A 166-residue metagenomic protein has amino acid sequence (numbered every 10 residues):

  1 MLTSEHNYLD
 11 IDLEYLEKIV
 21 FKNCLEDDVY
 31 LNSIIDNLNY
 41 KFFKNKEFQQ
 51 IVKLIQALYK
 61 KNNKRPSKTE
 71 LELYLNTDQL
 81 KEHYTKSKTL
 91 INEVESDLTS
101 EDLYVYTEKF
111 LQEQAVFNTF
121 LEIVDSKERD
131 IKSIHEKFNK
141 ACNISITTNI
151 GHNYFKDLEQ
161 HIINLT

Functional and structural regions predicted by a protein language model:
M1-F110: Noncatalytic partner-interaction/assembly domains of nucleic-acid and motor enzyme complexes, especially the accessory
V20-F21, T107, F120-I123, F138: Short alpha-helical scaffolding segments that buttress acidic/His motifs in well-ordered protein cores
N32-N37, S67-L71, N118-E122, E136 (+1 more regions): Short coil/turn segments at secondary-structure boundaries
I55, I123-V124: Generic hydrophobic alpha-helical segments
L111-Q114, N118: Signal-transmission coiled-coil "S-helix"-like helices that couple sensory/receiver modules to catalytic effector
E128-R129: Charged, low-complexity interaction regions
K140-T166: The Walker A/P-loop phosphate-binding site
